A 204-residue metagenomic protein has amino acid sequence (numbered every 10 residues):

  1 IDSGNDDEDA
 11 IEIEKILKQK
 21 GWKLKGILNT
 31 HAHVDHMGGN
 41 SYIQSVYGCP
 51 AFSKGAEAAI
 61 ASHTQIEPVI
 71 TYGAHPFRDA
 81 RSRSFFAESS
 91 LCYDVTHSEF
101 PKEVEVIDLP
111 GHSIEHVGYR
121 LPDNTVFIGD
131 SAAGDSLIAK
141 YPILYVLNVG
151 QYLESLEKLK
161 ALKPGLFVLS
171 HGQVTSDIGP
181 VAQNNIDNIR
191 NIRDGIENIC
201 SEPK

Functional and structural regions predicted by a protein language model:
D2, D35, D130: Acidic active-site catalytic centers that drive phospho-/nucleotidyl reactions and related ester hydrolyses
D2, N29, L169: Redox-cofactor binding/interface segments in oxidoreductases and associated redox assembly factors
N5-D7, E103-P110, I114-G195: Metallo-beta-lactamase
N5-E99: Active-site HxH/HxHxD metal-binding segment of metal-dependent hydrolases
E197-C200: Charged/polar low-complexity intrinsically disordered segments, enriched in acidic residues
E202-K204: Short acidic, hydrophobic short linear motifs in intrinsically disordered regions
